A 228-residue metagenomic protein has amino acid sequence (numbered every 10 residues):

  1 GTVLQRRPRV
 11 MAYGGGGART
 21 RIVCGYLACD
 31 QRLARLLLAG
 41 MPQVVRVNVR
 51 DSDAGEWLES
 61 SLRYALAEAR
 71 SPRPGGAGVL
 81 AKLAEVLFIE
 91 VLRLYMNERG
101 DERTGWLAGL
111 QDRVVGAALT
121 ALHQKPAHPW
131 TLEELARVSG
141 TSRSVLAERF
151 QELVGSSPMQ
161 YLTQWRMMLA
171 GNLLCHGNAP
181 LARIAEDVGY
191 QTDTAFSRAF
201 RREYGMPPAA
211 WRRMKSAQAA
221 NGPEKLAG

Functional and structural regions predicted by a protein language model:
G1-P42: N-terminal regulatory/effector-sensing and dimerization cores that precede helix-turn-helix DNA-binding domains
I22, L62-A65, A84-L92, A147: Hydrophobic alpha-helical core bundles mediating ligand binding, dimerization, or RNAP-core interactions
G40-Q43, R63-S71: Short glycine/proline-rich turn/loop motifs
V45-E56, A69-A84, F88-H128, E133-S139 (+2 more regions): Short, Lys/Arg-enriched, Trp-marked, Pro/Gly-tolerant hinge/linker segments that flank
L58-S61, A170: Heptad-repeat alpha-helical coiled-coil segments, especially the extended periplasmic coiled-coils of Gram-negative
A117-Q124, H128-S142, E148-T194, M206-G228: Terminal helix-turn-helix DNA-binding modules in bacterial transcription factors
S197: DNA-recognition helix of C2H2 zinc fingers
R201: Pyridoxal 5′-phosphate
